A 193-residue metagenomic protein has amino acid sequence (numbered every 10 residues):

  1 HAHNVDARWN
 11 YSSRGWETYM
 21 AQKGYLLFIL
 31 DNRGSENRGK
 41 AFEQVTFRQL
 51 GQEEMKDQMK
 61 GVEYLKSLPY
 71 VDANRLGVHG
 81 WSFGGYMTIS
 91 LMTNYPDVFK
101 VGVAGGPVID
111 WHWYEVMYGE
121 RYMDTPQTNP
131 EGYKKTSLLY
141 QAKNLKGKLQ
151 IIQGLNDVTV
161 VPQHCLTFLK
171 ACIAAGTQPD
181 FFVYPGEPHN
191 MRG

Functional and structural regions predicted by a protein language model:
H1-G193: Serine-hydrolase catalytic core recognition
